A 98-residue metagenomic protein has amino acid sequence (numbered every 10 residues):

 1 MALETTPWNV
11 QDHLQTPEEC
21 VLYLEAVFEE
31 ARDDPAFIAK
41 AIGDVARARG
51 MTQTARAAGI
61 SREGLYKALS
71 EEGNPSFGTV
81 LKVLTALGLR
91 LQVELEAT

Functional and structural regions predicted by a protein language model:
M1-A41: N-terminal flexible/basic segments that precede or flank functional cores
L3, Q92-T98: Short, charged recognition helix plus adjacent turn of helix-turn-helix-like nucleic-acid-binding domains
H13, F28-E29, R47, S70-G73: Alpha-solenoid HEAT/Armadillo repeat architecture
C20, D34, I38, I42 (+3 more regions): Amphipathic alpha-helical interface surfaces
L22-E25, L65-K67, P75: Extended, folded domain segments that form the structural surfaces/walls around functional sites
R47-K67: Short alpha-helical DNA-recognition segment
S76-E94: DNA major-groove recognition helix of helix-turn-helix/homeodomain DNA-binding modules
